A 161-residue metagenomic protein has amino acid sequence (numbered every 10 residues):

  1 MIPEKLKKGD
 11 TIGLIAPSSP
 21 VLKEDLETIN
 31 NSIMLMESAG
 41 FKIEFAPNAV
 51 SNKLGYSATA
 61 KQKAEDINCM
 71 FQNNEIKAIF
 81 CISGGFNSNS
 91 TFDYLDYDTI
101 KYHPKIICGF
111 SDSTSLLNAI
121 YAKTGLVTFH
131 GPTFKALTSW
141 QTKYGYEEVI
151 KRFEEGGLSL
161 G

Functional and structural regions predicted by a protein language model:
M1-E75: ATP/NTP phosphate-donor binding region
G55-S57, S90-L95: Metal-dependent catalytic neighborhoods of phosphoester/phosphodiester hydrolases
K77-S88: Short acidic, glycine-rich surface-loop motifs adjacent to enzyme active sites
S88-N89, S115-N118, A136-W140: Short, well-ordered, mixed-charge alpha-helical segments that flank or form enzyme active sites
L95-I120, V127-F134: Short, acidic/small-residue loops that bind anionic groups at enzyme active sites
G125-G161: Conserved anion/nucleotide-ligand pocket segment
